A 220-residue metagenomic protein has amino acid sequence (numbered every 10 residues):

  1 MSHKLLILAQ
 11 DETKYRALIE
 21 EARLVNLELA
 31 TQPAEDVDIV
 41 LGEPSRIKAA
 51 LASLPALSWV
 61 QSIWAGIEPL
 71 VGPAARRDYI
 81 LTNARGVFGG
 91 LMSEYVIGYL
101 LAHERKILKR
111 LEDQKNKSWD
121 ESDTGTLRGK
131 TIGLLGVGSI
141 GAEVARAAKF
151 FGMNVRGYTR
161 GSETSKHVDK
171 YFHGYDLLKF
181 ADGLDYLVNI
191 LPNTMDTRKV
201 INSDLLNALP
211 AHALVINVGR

Functional and structural regions predicted by a protein language model:
M1-I39: N-terminal glycine-/charge-rich "phosphate-binding" loop or analogous flexible N-terminal tail
S2, D78, R128-T131, H212: Phosphate-coordination loops involved in phosphoryl transfer and adenosine-cofactor binding
P33-E35, L51-L54, L127, L178-D182 (+1 more regions): A short, aliphatic-rich alpha-helical micro-motif
D36-D38, S58, D169, D185: Conserved acidic residues
D38-Q114, G125: Phosphate/diphosphate ligand-binding glycine-rich loop within oxidoreductases
R110-E143, K170-Y171: Glycine-rich NAD(P)-binding loop of Rossmann-like domains
F150-H167: NAD(P)-binding Rossmann-fold cofactor-contacting core
S162-R220: Rossmann-like adenosine-cofactor binding region
